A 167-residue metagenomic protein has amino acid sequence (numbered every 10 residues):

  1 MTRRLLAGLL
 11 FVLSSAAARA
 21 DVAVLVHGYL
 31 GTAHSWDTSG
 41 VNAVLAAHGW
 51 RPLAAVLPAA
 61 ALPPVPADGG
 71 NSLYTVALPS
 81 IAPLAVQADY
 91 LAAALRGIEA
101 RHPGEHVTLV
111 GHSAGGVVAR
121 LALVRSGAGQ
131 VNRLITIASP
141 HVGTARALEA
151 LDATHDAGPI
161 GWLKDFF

Functional and structural regions predicted by a protein language model:
M1-L6: Bacterial N-terminal signal peptides that target proteins for export
A7-F11: Hydrophobic helical h-region of N-terminal Sec-dependent signal peptides in bacterial secretory/periplasmic proteins
L13, P64, V124-R125: Short, flexible, glycine/charge-rich loop motifs used to bind or transfer phosphoryl groups or to couple energy/partner
S15-A18: N-terminal signal peptide c-region/cleavage motif recognized by signal peptidases
A23-E105, A153: Active-site catalytic motif of lipid deacylating hydrolases and related acyltransferases
A23-H27, G40, A85-F167: Serine-dependent carboxylesterase/thioesterase catalytic core of lipase-like alpha/beta-hydrolase/SGNH enzymes
